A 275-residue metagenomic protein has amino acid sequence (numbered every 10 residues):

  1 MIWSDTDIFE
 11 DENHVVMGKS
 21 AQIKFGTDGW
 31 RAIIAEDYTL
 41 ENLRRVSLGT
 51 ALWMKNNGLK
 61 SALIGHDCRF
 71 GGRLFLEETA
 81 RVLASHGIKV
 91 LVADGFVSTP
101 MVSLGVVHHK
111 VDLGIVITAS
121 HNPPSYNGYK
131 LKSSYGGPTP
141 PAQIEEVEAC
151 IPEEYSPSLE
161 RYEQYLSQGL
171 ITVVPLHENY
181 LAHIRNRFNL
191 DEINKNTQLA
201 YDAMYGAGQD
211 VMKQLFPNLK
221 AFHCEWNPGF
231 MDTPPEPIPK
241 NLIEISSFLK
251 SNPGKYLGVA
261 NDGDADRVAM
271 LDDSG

Functional and structural regions predicted by a protein language model:
I2-H86, D112-L113, Y165-L166, L170-N196: An N-terminal, well-structured beta->alpha segment
W3, D11-S20, N127-P253: Gly/Ser/Thr-enriched, mixed-charge loops and adjacent short helices that form phosphate/oxyanion-binding elements
F25, D37-R45, F70, L74 (+8 more regions): Conserved active-site and cofactor/substrate-binding residues in soluble primary-metabolism enzymes
F25, L199-A200, L257-N261: Residue-level marker for buried hydrophobic side chains located in beta-strands that build the well-ordered beta-sheet
I33-D37, K89-V92, S274-G275: A short glycine/serine-rich beta->alpha loop
L52, K60-Y126, Q214-L215, L219-L271: N-terminal small/polar loop signature for handling phosphorylated ligands or for N-terminal nucleophile
L131-S134, A269-D273: Short beta-strand-to-turn element immediately C-terminal to the catalytic PLP-Schiff-base lysine in fold type I
